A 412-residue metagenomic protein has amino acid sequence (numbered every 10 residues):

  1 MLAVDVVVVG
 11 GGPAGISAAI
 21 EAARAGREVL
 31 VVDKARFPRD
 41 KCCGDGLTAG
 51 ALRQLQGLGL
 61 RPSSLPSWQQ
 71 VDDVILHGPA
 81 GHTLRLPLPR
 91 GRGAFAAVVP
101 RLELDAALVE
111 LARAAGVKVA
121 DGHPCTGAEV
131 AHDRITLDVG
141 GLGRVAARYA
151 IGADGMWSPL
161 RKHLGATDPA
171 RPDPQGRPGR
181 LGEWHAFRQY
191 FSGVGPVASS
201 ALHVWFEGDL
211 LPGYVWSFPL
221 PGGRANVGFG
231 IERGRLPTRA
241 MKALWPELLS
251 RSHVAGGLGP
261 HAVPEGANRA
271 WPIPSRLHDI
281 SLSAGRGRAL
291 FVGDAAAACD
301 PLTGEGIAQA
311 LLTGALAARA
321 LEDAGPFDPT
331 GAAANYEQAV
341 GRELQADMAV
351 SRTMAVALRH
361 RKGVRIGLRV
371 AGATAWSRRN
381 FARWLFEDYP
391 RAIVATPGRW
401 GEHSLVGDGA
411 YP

Functional and structural regions predicted by a protein language model:
M1-A14: Beta1/beta-strand and adjacent pyrophosphate-binding region of the FAD-binding site in flavoprotein oxidoreductases
A14, F37, W157: Conserved Rossmann-like nucleotide-cofactor binding loop
A23-C43: Glycine-rich FAD pyrophosphate-binding loop
R36-L58: Conserved N-terminal glycine-rich FAD pyrophosphate-binding loop of Rossmann-like flavoproteins
L52, Q56-A107: A conserved beta-strand/loop capping segment in the N-terminal third of enzymes that catalyze redox or closely related
S67, R144, R235-A320, P326-F327: FAD/FMN-dependent oxidoreductases across multiple families
L111-G259: Predominantly flavin-linked oxidoreductase catalytic cores and closely associated redox partners
R319-P412: C-terminal helical "tail/cap" subdomain of flavin- and related membrane-associated enzymes
